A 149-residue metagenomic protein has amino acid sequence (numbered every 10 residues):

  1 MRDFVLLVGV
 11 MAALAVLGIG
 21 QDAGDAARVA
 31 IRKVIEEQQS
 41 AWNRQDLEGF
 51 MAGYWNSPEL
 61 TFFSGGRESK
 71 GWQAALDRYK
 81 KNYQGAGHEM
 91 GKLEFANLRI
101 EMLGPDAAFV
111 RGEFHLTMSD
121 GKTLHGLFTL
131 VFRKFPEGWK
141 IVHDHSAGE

Functional and structural regions predicted by a protein language model:
M1-V8: Bacterial N-terminal signal peptides that target proteins for export
G9-G53: Short, low-complexity N-terminal intrinsically disordered segments enriched in polar/charged residues
Q38, F50-M51, E59-L60, A75 (+2 more regions): Hydrophobic pocket/interface hotspot
G53, E59-K70, Q84-H88: A short gly/proline-enriched turn/hairpin at secondary-structure junctions
W55, G66, R99, G112-F114 (+2 more regions): A mature extracytoplasmic/lumenal domain signature
A74-D120: Surface-exposed, charged secondary-structure patches
H125-E149: Short beta-strand edge/turn micro-motifs at domain boundaries
